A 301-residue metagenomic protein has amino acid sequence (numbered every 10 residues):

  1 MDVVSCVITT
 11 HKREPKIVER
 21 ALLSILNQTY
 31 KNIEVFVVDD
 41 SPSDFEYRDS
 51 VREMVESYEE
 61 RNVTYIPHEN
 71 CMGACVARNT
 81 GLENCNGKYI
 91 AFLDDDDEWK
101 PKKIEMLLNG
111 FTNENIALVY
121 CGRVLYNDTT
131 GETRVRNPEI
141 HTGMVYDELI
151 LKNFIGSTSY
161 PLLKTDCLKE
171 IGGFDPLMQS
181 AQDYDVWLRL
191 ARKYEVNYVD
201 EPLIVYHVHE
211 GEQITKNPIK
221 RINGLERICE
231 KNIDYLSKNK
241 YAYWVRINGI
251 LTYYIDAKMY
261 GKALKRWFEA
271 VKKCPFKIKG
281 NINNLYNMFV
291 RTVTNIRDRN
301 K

Functional and structural regions predicted by a protein language model:
M1, L23, V208-K301: C-terminal subregions of glycosyltransferases and related glycan-biosynthesis enzymes
M1-L26: N-proximal low-complexity "stem/linker" segments adjacent to membrane-targeting elements
L22-P67: Acidic donor-binding segment of Leloir-type glycosyltransferases
H68-C85: Glycine-rich, basic loop-to-helix element that forms the pyrophosphate-binding segment of sugar-nucleotide handling
I90: Short aromatic/hydrophobic "clamp" motif used to bind/position activated sugar donors
D94-E98, G122: The conserved acidic donor/metal-binding loop of glycosyltransferases
K102-R134: Conserved donor NDP-sugar-binding/catalytic core segment of glycosyltransferases
E139-N223, I228: Conserved nucleotide-sugar donor-binding catalytic segment
